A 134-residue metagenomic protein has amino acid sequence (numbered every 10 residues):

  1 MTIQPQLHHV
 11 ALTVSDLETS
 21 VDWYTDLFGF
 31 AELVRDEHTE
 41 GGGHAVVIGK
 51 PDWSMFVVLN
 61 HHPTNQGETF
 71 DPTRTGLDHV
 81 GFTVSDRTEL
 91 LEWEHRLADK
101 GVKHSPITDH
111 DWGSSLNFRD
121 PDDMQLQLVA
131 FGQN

Functional and structural regions predicted by a protein language model:
M1-T19, L77-F82, G132-N134: N-terminal beta-strand motif that seeds the catalytic metal site of vicinal oxygen chelate
T2-I3, H44, E94-N134: Vicinal oxygen chelate
Q4, T13-F56, H61: Core segments of cupin and vicinal oxygen chelate
T19, T88-E92: Short, conserved charged micro-motifs
D26-F28, T83, E92, G101: Localized chelating/binding microdomains that coordinate divalent metal ions or stabilize phosphate-bearing
G43, T64-T69, H104: A short, acidic/glycine-rich surface segment
L59, F70-R74, D78-V80: Helix-adjacent hinge/juxtasegments
N60-Q66, A130-Q133: Acetyl-CoA-dependent GNAT
